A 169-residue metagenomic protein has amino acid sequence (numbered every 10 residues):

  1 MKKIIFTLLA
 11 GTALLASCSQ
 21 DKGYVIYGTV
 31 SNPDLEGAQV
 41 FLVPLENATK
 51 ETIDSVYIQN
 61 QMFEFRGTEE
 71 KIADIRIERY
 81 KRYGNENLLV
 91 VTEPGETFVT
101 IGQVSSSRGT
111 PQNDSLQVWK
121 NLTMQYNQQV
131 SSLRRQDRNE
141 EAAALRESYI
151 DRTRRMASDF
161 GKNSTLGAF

Functional and structural regions predicted by a protein language model:
M1-T29: Bacterial Sec-dependent N-terminal signal peptides
I4, A16, Q59, A168-F169: Active-site-proximal helix/loop capping residues that flank conserved catalytic or ligand/cofactor
T7, D159-N163: Membrane-interface junctions
L9, D151-R152, T165: Residues forming well-ordered secondary-structure scaffolds
C18-A157: A non-transmembrane, solvent-exposed segment enriched in polar/low-complexity residues
Q125-N127, K162-F169: Amphipathic alpha-helical repeat scaffolds of TPR domains
